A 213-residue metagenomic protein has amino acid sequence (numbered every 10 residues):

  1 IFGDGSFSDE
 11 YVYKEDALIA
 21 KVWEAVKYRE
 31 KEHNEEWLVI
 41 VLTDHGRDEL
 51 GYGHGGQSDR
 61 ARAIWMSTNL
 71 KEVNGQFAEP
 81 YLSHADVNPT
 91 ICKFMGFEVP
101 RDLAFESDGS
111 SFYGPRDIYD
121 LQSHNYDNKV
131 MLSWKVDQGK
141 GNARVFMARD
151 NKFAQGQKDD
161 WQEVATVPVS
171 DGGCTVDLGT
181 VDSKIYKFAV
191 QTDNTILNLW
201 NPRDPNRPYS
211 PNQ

Functional and structural regions predicted by a protein language model:
I1-A17, G53: Active-site His/acidic residue clusters
V41-K71, I118, P202: Histidine-centered active-site microenvironments of extracellular/periplasmic hydrolases and transferases
G56-E98: Substrate-binding rim/cap in mid-to-C-terminal beta-strand-loop elements of soluble/periplasmic
L82, M95-K129: Polar, surface-exposed loop/tail segments that function as active-site lids or cofactor/substrate-recognition elements
V130-G139: Conserved aromatic anchor
G141-Q162: Extracellular low-complexity, O-glycosylation-prone stalks/linkers
V176-L197: Beta-strand-rich modules
I196-Q213: Edge beta-strands of extracellular beta-sandwich domains
